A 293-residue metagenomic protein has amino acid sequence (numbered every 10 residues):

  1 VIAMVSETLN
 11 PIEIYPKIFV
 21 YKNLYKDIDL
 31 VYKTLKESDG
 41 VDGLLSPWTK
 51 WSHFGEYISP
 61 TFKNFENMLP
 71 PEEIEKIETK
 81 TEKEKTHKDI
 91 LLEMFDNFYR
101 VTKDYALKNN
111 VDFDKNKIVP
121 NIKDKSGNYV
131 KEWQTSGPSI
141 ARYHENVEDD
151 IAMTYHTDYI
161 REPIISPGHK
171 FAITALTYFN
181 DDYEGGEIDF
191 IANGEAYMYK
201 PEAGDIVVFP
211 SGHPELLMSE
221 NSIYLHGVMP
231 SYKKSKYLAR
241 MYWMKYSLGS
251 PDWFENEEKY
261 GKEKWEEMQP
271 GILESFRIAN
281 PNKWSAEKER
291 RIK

Functional and structural regions predicted by a protein language model:
I2-V208, H213-K293: Fe(II)/2-oxoglutarate oxygenase catalytic core
